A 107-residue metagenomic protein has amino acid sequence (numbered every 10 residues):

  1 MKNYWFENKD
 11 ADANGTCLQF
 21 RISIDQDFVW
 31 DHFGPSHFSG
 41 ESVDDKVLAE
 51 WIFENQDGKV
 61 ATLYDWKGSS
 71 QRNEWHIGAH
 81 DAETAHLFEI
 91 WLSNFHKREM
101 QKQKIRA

Functional and structural regions predicted by a protein language model:
M1-I24: N-terminal trafficking/processing presequences and adjacent post-cleavage segments of proteins routed to secretion
K2-D10, I77-A107: Mixed-charge, Lys/Arg-enriched low-complexity segments
Q19-S39: Amphipathic alpha-helical segments
R21-S23, E54, G78-H80: A structural detector for beta-sheet-dominated domains
D31-P35, G68, S93-K97: Short, intrinsically disordered, mixed-charge
P35-W66: Amphipathic, interaction-prone secondary-structure segments
A61-L87: Intrinsically disordered, low-complexity regulatory segments enriched in Ser/Thr/Pro and charged residues
